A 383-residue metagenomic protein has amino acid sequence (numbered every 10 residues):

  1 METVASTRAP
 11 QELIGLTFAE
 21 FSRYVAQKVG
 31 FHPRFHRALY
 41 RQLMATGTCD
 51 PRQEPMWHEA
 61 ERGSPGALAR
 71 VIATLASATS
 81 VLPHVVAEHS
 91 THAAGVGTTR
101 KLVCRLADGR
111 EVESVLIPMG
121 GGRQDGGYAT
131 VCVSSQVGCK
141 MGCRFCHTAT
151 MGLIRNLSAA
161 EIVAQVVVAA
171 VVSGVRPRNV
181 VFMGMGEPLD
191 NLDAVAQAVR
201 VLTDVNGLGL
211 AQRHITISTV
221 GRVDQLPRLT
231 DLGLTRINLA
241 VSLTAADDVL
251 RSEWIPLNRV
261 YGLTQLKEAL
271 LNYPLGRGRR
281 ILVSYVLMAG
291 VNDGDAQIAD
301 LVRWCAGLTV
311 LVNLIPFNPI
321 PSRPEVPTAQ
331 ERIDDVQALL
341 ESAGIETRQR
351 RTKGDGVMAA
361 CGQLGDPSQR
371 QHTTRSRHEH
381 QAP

Functional and structural regions predicted by a protein language model:
M1-R110, L271-R280, L287-P383: Auxiliary Fe-S-binding modules of radical SAM enzymes
S80, A94, S134-S135, S218 (+1 more regions): Short linear Ser/Thr-Pro motifs
E111-L116: A short loop-to-beta-strand scaffold at the N-terminal edge of the catalytic core in hydrolase folds
P118-E161: Canonical Radical SAM [4Fe-4S] cluster-binding loop centered on the CxxxCxxC motif and its immediate flanking residues
V133-V137, H147-T150, V166, V181-G184 (+1 more regions): Short, structured patches in soluble enzyme cores that scaffold and shape functional sites
T150-N179: Conserved alpha-helical substructure of the radical SAM core
V168-T347: Conserved AdoMet/S-adenosylmethionine-binding subsite of the radical SAM
